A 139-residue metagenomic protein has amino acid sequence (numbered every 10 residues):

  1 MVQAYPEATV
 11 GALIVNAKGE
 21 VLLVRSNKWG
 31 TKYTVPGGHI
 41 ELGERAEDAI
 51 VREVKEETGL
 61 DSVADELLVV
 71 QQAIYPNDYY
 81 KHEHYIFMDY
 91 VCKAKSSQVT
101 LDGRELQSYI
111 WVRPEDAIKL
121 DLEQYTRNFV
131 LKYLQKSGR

Functional and structural regions predicted by a protein language model:
M1-V21, V91: Conserved N-terminal beta-strand and adjoining loop/helix that marks the start of the Nudix/MutT-like hydrolase domain
A4-P6, Y80-I86, G103: A generic structural micro-feature
I14, D89-K93, I110-R113: Short, well-ordered beta-strand micro-motif
N16, E20-E56: Conserved Nudix-box catalytic region and its N-terminal flanking loop in Nudix hydrolases and closely related
D61-V70: A short coil-to-beta-strand element that immediately follows conserved catalytic motifs
A73-Q98: Active-site-adjacent beta-strand/loop module that shapes the phosphate/pyrophosphate-binding cleft
T100-K132: NUDIX/MutT-family hydrolases
